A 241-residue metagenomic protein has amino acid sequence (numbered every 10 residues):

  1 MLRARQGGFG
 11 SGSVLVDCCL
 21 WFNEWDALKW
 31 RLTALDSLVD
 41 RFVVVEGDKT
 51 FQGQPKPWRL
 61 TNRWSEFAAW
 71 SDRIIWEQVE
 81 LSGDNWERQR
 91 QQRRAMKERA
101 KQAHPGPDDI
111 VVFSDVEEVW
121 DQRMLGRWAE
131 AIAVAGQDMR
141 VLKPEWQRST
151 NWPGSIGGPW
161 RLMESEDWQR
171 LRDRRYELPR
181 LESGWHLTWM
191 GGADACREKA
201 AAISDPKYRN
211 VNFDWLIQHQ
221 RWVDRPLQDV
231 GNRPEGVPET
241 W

Functional and structural regions predicted by a protein language model:
M1-S37: N-proximal low-complexity "stem/linker" segments adjacent to membrane-targeting elements
L2-A4, Q78, G83-K101, D109 (+2 more regions): Catalytic-site signature of metal-activated, phosphate-bearing donor transferases, centered on the GT-A/GT-A-like
G8, N62-R73, W168-L178: Short, conserved catalytic or adaptor-binding loops enriched in Gly and charged residues
V14-V16, R41, I110: Structural motif
F22-W25, T50-F51, E117-W120: Short acidic, S/G/P-rich loop/turn micro-motifs used as interaction or catalytic elements
R31-T33, K56-R59, G126-A129: Short, glycine/charged-enriched secondary-structure capping and boundary segments
D36-R88: Acidic donor-binding segment of Leloir-type glycosyltransferases
L38, G106-P107: Short loop/turn motifs at secondary-structure junctions
